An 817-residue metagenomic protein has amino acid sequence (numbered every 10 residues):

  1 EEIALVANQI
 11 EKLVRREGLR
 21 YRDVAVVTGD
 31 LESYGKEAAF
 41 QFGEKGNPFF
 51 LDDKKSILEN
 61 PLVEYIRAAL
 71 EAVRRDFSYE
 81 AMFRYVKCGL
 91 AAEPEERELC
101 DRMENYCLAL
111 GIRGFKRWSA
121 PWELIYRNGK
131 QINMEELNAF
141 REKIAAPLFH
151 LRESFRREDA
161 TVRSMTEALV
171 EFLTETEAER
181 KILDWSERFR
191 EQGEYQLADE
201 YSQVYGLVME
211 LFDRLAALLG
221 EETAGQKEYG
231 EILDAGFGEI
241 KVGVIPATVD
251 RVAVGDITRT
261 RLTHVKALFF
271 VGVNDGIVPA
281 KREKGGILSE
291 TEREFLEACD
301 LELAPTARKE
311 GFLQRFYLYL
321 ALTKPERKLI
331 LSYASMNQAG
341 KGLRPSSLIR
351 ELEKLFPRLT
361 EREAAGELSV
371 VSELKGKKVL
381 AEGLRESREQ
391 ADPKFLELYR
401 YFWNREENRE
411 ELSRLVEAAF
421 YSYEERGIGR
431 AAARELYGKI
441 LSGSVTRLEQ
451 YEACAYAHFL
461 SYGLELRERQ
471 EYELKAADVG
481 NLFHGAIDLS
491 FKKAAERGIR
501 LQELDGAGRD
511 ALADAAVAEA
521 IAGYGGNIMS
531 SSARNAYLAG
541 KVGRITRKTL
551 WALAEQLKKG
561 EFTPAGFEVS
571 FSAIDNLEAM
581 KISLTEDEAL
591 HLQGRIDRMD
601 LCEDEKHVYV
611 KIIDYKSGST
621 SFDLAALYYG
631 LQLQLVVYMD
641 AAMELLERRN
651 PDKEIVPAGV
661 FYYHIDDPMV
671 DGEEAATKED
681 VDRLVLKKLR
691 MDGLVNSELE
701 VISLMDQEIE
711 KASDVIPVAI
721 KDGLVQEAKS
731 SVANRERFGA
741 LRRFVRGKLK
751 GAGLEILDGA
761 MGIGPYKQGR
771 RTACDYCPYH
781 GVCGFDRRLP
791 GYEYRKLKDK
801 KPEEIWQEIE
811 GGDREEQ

Functional and structural regions predicted by a protein language model:
E1-R497, G506, D514-N527, N535 (+7 more regions): Polyanion-engaging groove/track-forming segments
E167, E177, K181-I182, I330 (+2 more regions): RecB-family 4Fe-4S metal-dependent nuclease core
